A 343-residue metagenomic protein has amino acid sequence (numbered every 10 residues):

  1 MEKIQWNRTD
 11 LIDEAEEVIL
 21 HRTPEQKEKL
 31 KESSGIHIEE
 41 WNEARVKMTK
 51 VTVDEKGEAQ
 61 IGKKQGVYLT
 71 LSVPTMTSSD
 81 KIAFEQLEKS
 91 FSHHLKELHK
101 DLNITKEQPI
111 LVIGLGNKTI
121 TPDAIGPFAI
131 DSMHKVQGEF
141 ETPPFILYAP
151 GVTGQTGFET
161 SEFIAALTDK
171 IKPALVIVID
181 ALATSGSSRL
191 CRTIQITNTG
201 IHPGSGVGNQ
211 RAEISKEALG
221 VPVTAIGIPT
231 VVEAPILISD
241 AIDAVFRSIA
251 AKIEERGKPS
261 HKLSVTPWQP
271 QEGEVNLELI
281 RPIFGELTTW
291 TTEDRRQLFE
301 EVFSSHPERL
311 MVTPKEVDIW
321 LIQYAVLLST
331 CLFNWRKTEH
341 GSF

Functional and structural regions predicted by a protein language model:
M1-Q65, S78-K81: N-terminal amphipathic/basic leader segments beginning at the initiator methionine
G57-T105: An N-terminal, well-structured beta->alpha segment
T70-P74, P109-I120, L147-G151: Short glycine-rich or small-residue beta-strand-to-loop segments that form or flank ligand, phosphate, metal/Fe-S
S90, H94, T121-G138, T193-H202: A glycine- and small-aliphatic-rich helix-loop capping segment at beta-alpha/alpha-beta transitions that lines
L115-I125, G154-Q155, A181-S185: Gly/Ser/Thr-rich loops at beta-strand to alpha-helix junctions that form or flank small-molecule/cofactor-binding
E139-T153: Short helix-loop-beta-strand segments that form the rim/entrance of peptidase-like active sites
Y148-A149, V178-F343: A structural signal for small-residue-enriched, beta-sheet-centric alpha/beta enzyme cores and oligomeric scaffold folds
G151-V176, A181: Catalytic-core regions of hydrolytic enzymes
